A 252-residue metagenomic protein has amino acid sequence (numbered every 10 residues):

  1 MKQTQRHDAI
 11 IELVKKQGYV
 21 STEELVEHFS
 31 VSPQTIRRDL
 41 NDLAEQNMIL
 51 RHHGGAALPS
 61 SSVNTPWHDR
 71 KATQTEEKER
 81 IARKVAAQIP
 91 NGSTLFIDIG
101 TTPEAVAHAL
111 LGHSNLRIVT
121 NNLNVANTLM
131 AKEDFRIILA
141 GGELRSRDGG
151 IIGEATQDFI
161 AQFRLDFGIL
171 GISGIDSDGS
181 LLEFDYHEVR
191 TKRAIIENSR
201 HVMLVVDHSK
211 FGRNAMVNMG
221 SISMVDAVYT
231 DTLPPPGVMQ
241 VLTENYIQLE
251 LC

Functional and structural regions predicted by a protein language model:
K2-F29, Q34-I99, A107-N115, V119 (+2 more regions): HTH-adjacent hinge/linker in prokaryotic transcriptional regulators
K2-Q5, A9-E12, G18-E24, S30 (+2 more regions): Conserved phosphate- and dinucleotide-binding cores of soluble alpha/beta proteins, encompassing both enzyme active
P103: Conserved SAM/SAH-binding loop
